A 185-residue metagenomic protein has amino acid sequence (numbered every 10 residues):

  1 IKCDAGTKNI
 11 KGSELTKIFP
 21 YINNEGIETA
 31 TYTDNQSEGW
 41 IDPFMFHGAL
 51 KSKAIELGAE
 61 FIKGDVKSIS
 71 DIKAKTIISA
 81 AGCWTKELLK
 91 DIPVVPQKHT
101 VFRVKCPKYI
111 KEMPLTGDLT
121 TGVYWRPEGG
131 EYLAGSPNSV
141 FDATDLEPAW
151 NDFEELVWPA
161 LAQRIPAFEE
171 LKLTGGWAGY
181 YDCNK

Functional and structural regions predicted by a protein language model:
I1-L57, I62-K63, C183: Flavin (FAD/FMN) cofactor-binding and adjacent substrate-gating region of FAD-dependent oxidoreductase domains
E28, Q97-V101, T120-G122: Short hydrophobic/aromatic beta-strand or adjacent loop that forms the aromatic wall/cage of a ligand/substrate-binding
H47, S68, W84-K86, V140: Glycine-rich nucleotide phosphate-binding loop and flanking beta-alpha elements of Rossmann-like dinucleotide-binding
G58-V66, T85-L88, L173, A178-K185: Short, intrinsically disordered, charge-balanced linker/junction segments flanking boundaries in proteins
K63-I77: Conserved beta-strand-loop-beta-strand element in the redox core of flavoprotein oxidoreductases
A74-P114, E147: Central helical "cap/lid" subdomain
P93, C106-K185: Active-site lid/adjacent beta-loop-alpha segment flanking the redox-cofactor pocket in flavoenzymes
